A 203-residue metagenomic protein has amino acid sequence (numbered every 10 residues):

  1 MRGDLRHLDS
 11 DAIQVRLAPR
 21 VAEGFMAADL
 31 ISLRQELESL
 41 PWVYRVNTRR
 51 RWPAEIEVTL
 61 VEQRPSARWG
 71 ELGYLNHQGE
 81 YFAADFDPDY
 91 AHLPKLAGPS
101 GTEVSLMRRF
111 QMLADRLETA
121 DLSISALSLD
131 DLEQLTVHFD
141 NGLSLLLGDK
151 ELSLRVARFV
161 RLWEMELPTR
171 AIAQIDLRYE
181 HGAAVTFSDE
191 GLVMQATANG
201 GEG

Functional and structural regions predicted by a protein language model:
M1-R2, G200: Accessible peptide chain termini
R2-D11: Flexible hinge/switch segments at interdomain interfaces of large molecular machines
S10-G24, A28-Q35, S39, R45-G203: Charged, solvent-exposed interaction patches on well-folded alpha/beta domains that mediate macromolecular contacts
